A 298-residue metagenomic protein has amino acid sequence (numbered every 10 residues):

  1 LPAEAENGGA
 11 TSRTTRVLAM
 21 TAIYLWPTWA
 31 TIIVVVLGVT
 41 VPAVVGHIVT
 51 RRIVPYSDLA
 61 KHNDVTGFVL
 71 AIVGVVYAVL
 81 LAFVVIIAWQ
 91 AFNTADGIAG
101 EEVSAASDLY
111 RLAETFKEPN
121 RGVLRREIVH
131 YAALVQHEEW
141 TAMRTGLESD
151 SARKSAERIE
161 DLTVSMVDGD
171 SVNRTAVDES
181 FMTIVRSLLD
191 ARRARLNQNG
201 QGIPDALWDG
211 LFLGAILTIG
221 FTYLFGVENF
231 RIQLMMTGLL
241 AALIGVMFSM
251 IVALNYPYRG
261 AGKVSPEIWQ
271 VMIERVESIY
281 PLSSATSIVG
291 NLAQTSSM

Functional and structural regions predicted by a protein language model:
P2-A19: Short, Lys/Arg-enriched N-terminal segments with co-localized hydrophobic residues within the first ~10-30 amino acids
V17-F83, G290-Q294, M298: N-terminal juxtamembrane/topogenic regions of multi-pass membrane proteins
W26-V54, V65, N197-I288: Alpha-helical transmembrane anchor segments
V79-G100, N255: Transmembrane signal-anchor/signal-peptide helices with a preference for the extracytoplasmic
I98-T115, S265-I279: Short extracytoplasmic/periplasmic juxtamembrane "stem" segments immediately C-terminal to an N-terminal membrane anchor
D108-G200: Structured inter-helical modules in multipass membrane proteins
E118-V135, R259-V271, T286-S297: Juxtamembrane/interfacial segments around transmembrane helices
